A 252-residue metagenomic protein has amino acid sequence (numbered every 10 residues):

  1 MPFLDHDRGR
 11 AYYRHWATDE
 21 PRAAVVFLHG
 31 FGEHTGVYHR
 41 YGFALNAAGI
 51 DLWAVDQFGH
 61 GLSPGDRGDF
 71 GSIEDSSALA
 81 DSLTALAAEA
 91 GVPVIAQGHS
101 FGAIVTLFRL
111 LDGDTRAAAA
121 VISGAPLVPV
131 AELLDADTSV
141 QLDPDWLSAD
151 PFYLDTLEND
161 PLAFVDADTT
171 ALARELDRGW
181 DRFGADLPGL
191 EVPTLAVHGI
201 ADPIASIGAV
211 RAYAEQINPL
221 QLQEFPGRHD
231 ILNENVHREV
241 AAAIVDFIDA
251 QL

Functional and structural regions predicted by a protein language model:
M1-A17: N-terminal cap/lid segment of alpha/beta-hydrolase-fold proteins
R22, G30-E33, I200: Active-site glycine-rich loops that stabilize anionic/oxyanionic intermediates across multiple enzyme folds
F31-H34, G61-A90: Catalytic nucleophile-loop/oxyanion-hole region of alpha/beta-hydrolase and closely related hydrolase-like folds
T35-V37, G42-D66: Conserved alpha/beta-hydrolase
R116-G189, L232: The alpha/beta-hydrolase serine catalytic core
L190, A196-H198, D202: Short beta-strand/loop motif that positions the catalytic acidic residue of the alpha/beta-hydrolase fold
P203-A209: Conserved alpha/beta-hydrolase "acid-adjacent" motif
L220-L252: Catalytic active-site module of serine/aspartate enzymes centered on a nucleophile-bearing elbow/loop
